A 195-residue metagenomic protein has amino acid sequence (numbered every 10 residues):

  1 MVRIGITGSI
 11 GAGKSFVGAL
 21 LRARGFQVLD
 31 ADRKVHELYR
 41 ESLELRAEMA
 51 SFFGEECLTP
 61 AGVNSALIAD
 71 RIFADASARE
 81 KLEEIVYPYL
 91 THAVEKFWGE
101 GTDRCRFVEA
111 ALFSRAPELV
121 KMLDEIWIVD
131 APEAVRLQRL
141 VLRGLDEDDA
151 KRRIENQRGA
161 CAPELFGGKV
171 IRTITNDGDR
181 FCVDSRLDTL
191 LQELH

Functional and structural regions predicted by a protein language model:
I6: Hydrophobic anchor at the beta1->P-loop junction of P-loop NTPases
I10: The conserved Walker
S15: Walker A/P-loop
R22-A31, L43-E44: Post-Walker A helix-loop "phosphate-sensing" segment adjacent to the P-loop in P-loop NTPases
R33-D103: ATP-dependent small-molecule kinase phosphotransfer cores that center on conserved nucleotide phosphate-binding segments
A93-E100, R106-V141: ATP-dependent NMP and nucleoside kinases share a basic, alpha-helical "lid"
L119-K121, V141-L194: Small-molecule kinase domains that catalyze NTP-dependent phosphoryl transfer to phosphate-bearing small molecules
